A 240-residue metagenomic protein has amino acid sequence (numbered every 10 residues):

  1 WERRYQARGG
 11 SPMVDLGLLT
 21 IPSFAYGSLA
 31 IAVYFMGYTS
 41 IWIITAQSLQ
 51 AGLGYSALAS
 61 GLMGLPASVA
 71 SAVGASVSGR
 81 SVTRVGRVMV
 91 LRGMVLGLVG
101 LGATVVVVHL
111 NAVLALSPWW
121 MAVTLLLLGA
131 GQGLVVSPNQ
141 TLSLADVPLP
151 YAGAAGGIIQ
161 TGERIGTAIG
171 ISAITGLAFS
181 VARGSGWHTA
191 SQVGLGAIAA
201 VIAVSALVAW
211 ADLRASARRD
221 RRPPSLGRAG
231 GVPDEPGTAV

Functional and structural regions predicted by a protein language model:
W1-Q6: Structural signal for the C-terminal ends of transmembrane alpha-helices and the immediately following loop
G9-R219: 12-transmembrane solute porter fold
A211-V240: Intrinsic disorder in cytosolic terminal tails and internal cytosolic loops of multi-pass membrane transporters
